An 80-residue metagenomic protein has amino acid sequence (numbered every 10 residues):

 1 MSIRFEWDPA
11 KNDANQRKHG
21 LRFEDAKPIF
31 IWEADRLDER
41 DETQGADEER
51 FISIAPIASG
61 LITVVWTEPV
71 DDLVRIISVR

Functional and structural regions predicted by a protein language model:
M1-R80: Ribonuclease/tRNase effector modules and their secretory precursors
